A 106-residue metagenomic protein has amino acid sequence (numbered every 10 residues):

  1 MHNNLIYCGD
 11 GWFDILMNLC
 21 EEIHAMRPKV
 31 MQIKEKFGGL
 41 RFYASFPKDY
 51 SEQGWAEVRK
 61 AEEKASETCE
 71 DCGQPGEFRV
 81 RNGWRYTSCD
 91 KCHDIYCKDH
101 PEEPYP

Functional and structural regions predicted by a protein language model:
M1-E57: Long, charged N-terminal interaction/targeting segments
K34, A56-E67, F78-G83: Short, flexible, mixed-charge glycine/proline-rich loop motifs that serve as phosphate/nucleic-acid-contacting
C69-C72, C89: Short cysteine-rich clusters marking metal-coordination/redox-active sites
Q74-V80, D94-C97: Short functional micro-motifs and their immediate structural scaffolds
G83-I95: Cysteine-rich micro-motifs
D94-P106: Short metal-binding segments enriched for Cys and/or His
